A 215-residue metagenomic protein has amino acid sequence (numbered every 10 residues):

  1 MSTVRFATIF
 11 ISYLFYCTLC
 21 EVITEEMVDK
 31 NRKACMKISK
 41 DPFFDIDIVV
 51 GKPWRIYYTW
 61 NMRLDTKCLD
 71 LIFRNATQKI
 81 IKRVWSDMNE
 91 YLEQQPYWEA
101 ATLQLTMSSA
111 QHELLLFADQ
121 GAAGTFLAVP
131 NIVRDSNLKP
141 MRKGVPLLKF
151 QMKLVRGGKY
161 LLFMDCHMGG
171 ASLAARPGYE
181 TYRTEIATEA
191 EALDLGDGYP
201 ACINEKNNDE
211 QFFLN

Functional and structural regions predicted by a protein language model:
S2-N215: A beta-rich soluble binding module of mature secreted/lumenal proteins
